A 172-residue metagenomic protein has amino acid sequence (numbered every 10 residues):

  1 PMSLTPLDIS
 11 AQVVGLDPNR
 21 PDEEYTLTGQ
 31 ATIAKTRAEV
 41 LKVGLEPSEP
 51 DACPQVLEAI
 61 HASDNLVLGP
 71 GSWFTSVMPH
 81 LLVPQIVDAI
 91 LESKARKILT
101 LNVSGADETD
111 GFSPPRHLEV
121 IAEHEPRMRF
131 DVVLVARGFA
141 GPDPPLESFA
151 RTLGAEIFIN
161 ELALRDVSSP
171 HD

Functional and structural regions predicted by a protein language model:
P1-R37: Electropositive, gly/pro-rich neighborhoods at or near active sites that engage anionic ligands
D17, K42, E46-P50, V132 (+1 more regions): Metallocofactor- and cofactor-centric catalytic cores in central/energy metabolism, strongly enriched
L41-L57, L82, R116: Active-site glycine-rich loop that binds ribose-phosphate moieties when present
S63: An anion/phosphate-binding loop that grips the pyrophosphate of nucleotide cofactors and donors
W73-L82, P144: Glycine/threonine-rich flexible loop motifs
H80-V87, S113-L118: Charged helix-capping and loop-helix junction motifs
K94-D107: Short, flexible loop segments at boundaries between secondary-structure elements
G111-D172: C-terminal functional extensions of proteins
